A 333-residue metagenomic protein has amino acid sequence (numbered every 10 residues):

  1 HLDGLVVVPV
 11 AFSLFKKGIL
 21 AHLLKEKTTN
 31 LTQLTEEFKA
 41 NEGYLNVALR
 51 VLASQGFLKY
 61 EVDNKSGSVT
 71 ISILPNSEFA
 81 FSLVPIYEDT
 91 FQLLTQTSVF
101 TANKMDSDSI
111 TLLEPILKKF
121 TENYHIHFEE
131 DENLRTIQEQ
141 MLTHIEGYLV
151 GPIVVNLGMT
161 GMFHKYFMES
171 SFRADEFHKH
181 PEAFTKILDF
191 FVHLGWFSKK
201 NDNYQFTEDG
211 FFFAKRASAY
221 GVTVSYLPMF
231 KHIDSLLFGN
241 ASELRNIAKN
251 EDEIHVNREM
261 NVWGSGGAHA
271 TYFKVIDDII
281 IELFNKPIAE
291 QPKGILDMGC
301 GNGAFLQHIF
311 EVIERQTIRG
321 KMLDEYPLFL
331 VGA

Functional and structural regions predicted by a protein language model:
H1-H232, P292: N-terminal accessory segments
Y87-E88, K249-N257, I309-R315: Short secondary-structure boundary/capping segments
F212-F213, A268, N302-L306: Flexible loop/turn segments at secondary-structure boundaries
S218-P228, S235-E290: Class I SAM-dependent methyltransferase Rossmann-like catalytic core, especially the SAM/SAH-binding loop
L283-Q291, R315-M322: Inter-helical turn/loop segments and adjacent helix faces that build the functional surface of alpha-helical bundle
E290-G303, V331: Conserved class I S-adenosyl-L-methionine
N302-L323: Conserved SAM-binding loop of SAM-dependent methyltransferases across substrates and taxa, primarily the Class I
G320, D324-A333: Conserved SAM-binding motif I beta-strand of class I
